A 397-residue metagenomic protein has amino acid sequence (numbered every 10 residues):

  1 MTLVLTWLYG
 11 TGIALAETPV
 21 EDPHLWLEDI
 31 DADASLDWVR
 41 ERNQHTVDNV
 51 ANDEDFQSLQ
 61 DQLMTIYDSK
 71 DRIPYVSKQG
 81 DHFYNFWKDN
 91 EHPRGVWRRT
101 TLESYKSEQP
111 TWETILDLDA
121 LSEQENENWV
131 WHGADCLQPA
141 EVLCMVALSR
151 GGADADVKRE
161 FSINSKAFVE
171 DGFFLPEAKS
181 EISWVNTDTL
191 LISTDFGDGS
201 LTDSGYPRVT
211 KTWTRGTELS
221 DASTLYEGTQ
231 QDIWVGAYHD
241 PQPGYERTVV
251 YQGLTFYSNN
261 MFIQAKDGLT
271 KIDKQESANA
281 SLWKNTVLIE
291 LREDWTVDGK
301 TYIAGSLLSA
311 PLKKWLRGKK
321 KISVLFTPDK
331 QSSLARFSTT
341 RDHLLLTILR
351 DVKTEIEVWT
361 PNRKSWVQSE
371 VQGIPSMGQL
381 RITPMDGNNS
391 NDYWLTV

Functional and structural regions predicted by a protein language model:
M1-G12: Bacterial N-terminal signal peptides
L8-G10, K106, W394: Compositionally biased, intrinsically disordered low-complexity regions enriched in proline and serine
A14-A16: Boundary at the C-terminal end of the N-terminal hydrophobic targeting segment
T18-E21: Aromatic- and Gly/Pro-enriched helix-to-coil junctions and flexible linker segments
P23-W26, I30-E54, S58-M64, S69-H82 (+3 more regions): Peripheral, non-catalytic segments that deliver or gate enzyme domains
